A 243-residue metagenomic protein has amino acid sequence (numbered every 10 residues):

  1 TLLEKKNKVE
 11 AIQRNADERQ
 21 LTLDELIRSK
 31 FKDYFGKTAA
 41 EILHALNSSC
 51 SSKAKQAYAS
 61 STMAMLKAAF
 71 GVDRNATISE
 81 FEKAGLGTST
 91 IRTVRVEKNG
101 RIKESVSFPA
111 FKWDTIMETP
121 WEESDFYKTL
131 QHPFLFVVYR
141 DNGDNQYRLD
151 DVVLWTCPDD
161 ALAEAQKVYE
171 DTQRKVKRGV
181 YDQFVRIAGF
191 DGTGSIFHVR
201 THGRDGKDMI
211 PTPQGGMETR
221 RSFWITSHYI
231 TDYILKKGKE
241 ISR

Functional and structural regions predicted by a protein language model:
T1-R243: Nucleic-acid endonuclease domains
